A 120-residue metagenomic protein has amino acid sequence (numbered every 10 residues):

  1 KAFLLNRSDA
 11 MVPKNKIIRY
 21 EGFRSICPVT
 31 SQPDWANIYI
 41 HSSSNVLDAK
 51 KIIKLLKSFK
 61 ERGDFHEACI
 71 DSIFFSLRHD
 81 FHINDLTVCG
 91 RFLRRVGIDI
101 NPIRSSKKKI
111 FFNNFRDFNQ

Functional and structural regions predicted by a protein language model:
K1-Q120: N-terminal intrinsically disordered, cationic/polar leader segments that include organellar targeting peptides
